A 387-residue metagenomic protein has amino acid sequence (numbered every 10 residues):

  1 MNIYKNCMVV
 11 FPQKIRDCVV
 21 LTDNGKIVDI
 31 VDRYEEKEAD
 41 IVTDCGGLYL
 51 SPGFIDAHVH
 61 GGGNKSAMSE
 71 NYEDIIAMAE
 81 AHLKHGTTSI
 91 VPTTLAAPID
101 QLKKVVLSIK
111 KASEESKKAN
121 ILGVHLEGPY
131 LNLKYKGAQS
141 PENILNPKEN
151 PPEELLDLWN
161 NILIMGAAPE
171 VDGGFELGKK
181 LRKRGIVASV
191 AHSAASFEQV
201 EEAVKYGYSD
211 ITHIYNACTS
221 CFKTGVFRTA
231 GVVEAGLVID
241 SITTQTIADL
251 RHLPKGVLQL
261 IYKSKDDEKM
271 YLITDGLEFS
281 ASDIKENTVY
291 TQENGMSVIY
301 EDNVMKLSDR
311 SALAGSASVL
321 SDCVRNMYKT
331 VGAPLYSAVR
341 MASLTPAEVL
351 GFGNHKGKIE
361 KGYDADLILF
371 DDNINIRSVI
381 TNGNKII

Functional and structural regions predicted by a protein language model:
M1-I3, M8-S51: Histidine-rich, glycine-flanked metal-binding segment
C7, E348, K358-I387: C-terminal cap of metal-dependent C-N hydrolases
G47, L126, L181, I211 (+2 more regions): Conserved, mostly hydrophobic/aromatic
L48-K104: Metal-associated gating/positioning segment near the N- to mid-region
S51-D56, I121-Y130, Y208-N216, M270-T274: Non-cysteine beta-strand/loop elements that form the S-adenosyl-L-methionine
A79-N161: Divalent-metal coordination cores built from histidine and acidic residues
D157-I284: Active-site core of metal-dependent hydrolases
R228-T246, Y262-T274, S280-Y363, L367-L369: His/Asp/Glu-enriched, well-ordered alpha-helical/loop segment that forms or immediately abuts the divalent-metal
